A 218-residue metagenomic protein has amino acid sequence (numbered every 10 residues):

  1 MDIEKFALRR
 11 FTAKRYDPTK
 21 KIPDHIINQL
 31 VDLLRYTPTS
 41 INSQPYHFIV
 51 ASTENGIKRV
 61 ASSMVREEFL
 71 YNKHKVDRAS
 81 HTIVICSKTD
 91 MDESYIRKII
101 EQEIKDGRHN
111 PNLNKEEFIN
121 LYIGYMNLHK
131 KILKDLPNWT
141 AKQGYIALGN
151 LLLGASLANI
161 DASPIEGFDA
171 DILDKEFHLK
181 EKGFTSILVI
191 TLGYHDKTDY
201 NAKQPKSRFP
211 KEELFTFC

Functional and structural regions predicted by a protein language model:
M1-C218: Acidic, surface-exposed loops and disordered segments
